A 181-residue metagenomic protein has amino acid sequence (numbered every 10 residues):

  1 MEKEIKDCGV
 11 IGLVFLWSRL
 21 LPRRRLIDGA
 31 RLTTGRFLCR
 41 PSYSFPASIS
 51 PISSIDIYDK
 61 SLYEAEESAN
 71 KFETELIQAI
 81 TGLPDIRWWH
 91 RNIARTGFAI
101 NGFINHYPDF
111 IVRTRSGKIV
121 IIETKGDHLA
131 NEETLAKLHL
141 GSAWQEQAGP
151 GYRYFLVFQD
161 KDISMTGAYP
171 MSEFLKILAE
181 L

Functional and structural regions predicted by a protein language model:
M1-H106, R113-K118, K125-L181: Intrinsically disordered, low-complexity, repeat-rich regions that form long N- or C-terminal tails or large
